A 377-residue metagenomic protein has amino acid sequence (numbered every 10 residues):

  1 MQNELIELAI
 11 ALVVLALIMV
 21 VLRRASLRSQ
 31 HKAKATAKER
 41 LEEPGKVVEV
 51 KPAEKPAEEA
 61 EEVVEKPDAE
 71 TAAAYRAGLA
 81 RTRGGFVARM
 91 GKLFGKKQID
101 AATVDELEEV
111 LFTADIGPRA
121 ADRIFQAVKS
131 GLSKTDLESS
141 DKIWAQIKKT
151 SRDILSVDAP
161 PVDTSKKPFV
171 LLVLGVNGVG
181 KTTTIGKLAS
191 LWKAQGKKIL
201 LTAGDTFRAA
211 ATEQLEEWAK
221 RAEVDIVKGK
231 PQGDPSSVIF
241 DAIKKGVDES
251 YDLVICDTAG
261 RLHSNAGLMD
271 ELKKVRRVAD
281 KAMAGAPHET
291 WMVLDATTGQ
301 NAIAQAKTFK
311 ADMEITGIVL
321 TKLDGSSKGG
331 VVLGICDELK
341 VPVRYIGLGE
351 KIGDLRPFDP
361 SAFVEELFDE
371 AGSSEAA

Functional and structural regions predicted by a protein language model:
M1-D153, K166-K167, A194, S373-A377: Non-catalytic terminal/linker segments enriched in charged/polar, low-complexity residues
R119-D122, K148-A377: P-loop/Walker A NTP-binding module and the surrounding RecA-like catalytic core of P-loop NTPases
